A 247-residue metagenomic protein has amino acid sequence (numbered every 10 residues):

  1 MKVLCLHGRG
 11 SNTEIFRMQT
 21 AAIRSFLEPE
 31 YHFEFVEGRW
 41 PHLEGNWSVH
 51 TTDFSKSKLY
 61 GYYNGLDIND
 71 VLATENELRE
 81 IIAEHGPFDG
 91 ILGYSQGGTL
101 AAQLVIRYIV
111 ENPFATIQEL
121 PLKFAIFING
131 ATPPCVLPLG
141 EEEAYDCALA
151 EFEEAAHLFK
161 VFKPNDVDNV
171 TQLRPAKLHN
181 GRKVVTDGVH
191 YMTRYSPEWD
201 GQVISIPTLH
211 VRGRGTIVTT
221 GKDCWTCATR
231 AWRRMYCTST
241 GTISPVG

Functional and structural regions predicted by a protein language model:
K2-P87, T240-T242: Active-site catalytic motif of lipid deacylating hydrolases and related acyltransferases
G8-N12, A131-T132, R214: Active-site glycine-rich loops that stabilize anionic/oxyanionic intermediates across multiple enzyme folds
E14-I15, C135-V136, T216-D223: Conserved alpha/beta-hydrolase "acid-adjacent" motif
M18-T20, S196-P197, T219-C227: Short alpha-helix in the alpha/beta-hydrolase fold that links the catalytic acid
G38-R39, A125-C135, T240: Active-site nucleophile loop of the alpha/beta-hydrolase fold
L92-A101: Gly/Ala-rich beta-loop-alpha elbow adjacent to hydrolase catalytic centers
Q103-K123, A131-T132: Conserved hydrolase catalytic core segment
V203-I204, T208-R212: Short beta-strand/loop motif that positions the catalytic acidic residue of the alpha/beta-hydrolase fold
